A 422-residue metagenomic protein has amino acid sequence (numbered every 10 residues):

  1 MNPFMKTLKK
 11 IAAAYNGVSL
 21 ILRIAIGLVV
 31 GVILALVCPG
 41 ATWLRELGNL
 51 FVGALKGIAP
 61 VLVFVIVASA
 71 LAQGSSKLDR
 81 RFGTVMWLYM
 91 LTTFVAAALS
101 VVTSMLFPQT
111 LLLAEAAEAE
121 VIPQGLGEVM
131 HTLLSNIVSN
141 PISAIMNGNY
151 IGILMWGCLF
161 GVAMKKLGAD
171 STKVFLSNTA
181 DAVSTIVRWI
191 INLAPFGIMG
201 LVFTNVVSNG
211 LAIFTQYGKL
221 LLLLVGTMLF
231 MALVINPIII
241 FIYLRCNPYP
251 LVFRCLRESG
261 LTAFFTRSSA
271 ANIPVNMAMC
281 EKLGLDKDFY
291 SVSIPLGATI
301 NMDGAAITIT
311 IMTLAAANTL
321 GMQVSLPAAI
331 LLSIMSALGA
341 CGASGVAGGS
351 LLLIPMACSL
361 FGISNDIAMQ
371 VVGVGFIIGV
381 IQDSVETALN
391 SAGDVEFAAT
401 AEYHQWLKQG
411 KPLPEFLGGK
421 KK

Functional and structural regions predicted by a protein language model:
I11-V37, V52-L55, R80-L251, K411-L417 (+1 more regions): Signature of multi-pass transmembrane helix bundles
W43-L44, D79, L211-K219, C246-R254 (+2 more regions): Membrane-water interface of transmembrane alpha-helices in multipass transporters/channels
R45-G53, S143, V174-W189, L251-T262 (+3 more regions): Short amphipathic alpha-helical coupling elements at transmembrane boundaries
A54, M90-F94, A98, V225-L229 (+4 more regions): Hydrophobic transmembrane alpha-helical segments of multi-pass transport and channel proteins
L71-R80, K166-D170, N209, R245-P248 (+5 more regions): Juxtamembrane helix-boundary/capping and inter-helix hinge elements in multi-pass membrane proteins
D79-V85, T185-N192, K282-A298, L326-P327 (+2 more regions): Membrane-interface alpha-helices at helix entry/exit sites of multi-pass transporters
E258-A340, K411-G419: Helix-loop-helix junctions within the multi-pass membrane cores of secondary transporters/permeases
I311-K422: Transmembrane alpha-helical segments and their short flanking loops that form helix-hairpins/helix-helix interfaces
